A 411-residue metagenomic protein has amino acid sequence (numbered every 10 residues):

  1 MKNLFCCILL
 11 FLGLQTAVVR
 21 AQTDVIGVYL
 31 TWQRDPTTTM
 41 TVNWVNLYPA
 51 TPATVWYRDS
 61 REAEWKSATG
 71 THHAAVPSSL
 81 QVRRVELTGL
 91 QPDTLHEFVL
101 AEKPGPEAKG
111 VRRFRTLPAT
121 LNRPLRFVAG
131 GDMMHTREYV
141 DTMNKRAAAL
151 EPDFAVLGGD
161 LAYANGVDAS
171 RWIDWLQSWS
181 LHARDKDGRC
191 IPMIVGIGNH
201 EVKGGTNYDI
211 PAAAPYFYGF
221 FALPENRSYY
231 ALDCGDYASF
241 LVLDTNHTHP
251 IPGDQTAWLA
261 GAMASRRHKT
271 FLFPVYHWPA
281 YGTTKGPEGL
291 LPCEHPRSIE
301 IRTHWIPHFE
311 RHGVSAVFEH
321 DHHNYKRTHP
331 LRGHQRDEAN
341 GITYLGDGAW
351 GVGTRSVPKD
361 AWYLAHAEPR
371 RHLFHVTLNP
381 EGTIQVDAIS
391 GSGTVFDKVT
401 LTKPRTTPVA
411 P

Functional and structural regions predicted by a protein language model:
M1-L4: Positively charged n-region of N-terminal signal peptides that target proteins for export
C6-Q15: Bacterial N-terminal signal peptides
L14-A17, L95: Intrinsic disorder/low-complexity segments in short proteins, especially the signal peptide and propeptide regions
V19-T23: Boundary at the C-terminal end of the N-terminal hydrophobic targeting segment
D24-V357, L364-R370, H375-A410: Metal-dependent phosphoester/phosphodiester hydrolase catalytic core
